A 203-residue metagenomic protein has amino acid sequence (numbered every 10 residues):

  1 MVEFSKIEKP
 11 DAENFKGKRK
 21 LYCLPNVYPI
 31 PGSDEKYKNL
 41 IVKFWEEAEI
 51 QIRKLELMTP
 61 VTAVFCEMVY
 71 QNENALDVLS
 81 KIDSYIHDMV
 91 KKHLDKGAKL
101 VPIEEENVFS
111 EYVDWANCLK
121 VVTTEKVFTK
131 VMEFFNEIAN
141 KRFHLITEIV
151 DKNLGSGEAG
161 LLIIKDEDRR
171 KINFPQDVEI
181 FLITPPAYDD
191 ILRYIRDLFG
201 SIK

Functional and structural regions predicted by a protein language model:
M1-K203: Compositional signal for N-terminal targeting/processing segments
